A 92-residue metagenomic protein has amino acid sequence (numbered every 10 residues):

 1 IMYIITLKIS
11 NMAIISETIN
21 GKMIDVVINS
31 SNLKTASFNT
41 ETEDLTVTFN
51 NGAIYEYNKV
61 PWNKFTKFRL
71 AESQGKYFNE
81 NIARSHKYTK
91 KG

Functional and structural regions predicted by a protein language model:
I1-N11: Short, Lys/Arg-enriched N-terminal segments with co-localized hydrophobic residues within the first ~10-30 amino acids
M12-G92: Acidic/histidine-enriched, beta-strand-rich ligand/metal-binding domains
